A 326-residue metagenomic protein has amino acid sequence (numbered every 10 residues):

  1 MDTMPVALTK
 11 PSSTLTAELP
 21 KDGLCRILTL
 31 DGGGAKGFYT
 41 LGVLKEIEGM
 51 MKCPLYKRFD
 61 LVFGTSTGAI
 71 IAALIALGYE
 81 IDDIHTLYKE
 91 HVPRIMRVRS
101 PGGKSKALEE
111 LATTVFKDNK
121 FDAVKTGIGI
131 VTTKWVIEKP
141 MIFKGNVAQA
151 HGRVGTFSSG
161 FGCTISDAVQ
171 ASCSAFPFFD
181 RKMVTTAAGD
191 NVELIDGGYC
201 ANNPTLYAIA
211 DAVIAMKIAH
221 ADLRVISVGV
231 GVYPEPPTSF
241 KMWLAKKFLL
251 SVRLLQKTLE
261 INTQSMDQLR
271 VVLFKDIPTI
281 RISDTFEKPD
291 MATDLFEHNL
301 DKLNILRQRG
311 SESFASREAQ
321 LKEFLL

Functional and structural regions predicted by a protein language model:
M1-T29: Small-residue-rich anion-binding loops in enzyme active sites
D2-A7, D22, D180-L194, Y199-A201 (+4 more regions): C-terminal helical/tail subdomains of lipid-metabolizing enzymes
S12-P20, M51-Y56, T113-I128, M183-V184 (+2 more regions): Surface-exposed acidic, glycine-flexible loop patches that form ligand/cofactor-binding and adhesion interfaces
K21-T29, A35-F116, V147, G155 (+2 more regions): Patatin-like phospholipase
A35-G37, A69-A72, I95-M96, I137-M141 (+7 more regions): Eukaryotic short linear interaction motifs
P101-G127, K217, T238-R270: Surface cap/lid and interfacial helix-loop subdomains adjacent to catalytic sites that gate substrate access
A123-I214, K247-L249: Active-site gating loop/helix substructures
